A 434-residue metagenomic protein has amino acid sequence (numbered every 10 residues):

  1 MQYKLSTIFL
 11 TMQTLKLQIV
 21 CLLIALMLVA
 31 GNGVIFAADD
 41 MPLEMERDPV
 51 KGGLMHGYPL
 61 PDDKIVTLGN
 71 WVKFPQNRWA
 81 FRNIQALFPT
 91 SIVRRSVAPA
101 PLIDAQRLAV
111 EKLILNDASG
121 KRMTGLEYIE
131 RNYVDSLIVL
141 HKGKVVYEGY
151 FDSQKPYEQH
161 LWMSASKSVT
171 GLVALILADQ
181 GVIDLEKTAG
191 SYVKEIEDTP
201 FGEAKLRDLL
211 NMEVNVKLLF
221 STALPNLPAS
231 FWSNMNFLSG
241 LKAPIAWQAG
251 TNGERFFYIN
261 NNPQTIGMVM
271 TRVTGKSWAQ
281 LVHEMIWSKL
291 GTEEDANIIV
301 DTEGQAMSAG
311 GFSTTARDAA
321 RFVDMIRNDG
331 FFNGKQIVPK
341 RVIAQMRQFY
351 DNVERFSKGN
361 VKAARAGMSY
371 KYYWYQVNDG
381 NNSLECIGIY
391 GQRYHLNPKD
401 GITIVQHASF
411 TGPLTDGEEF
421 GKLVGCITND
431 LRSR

Functional and structural regions predicted by a protein language model:
T7, G33-Q154, N211, C426-R434: N-terminal leader/targeting segments and the immediately adjacent pre-domain N-terminus
V20-G31: Bacterial N-terminal signal peptides
Y128-I138, F151-V182, E186-I196, P200 (+2 more regions): Short active-site loop at a secondary-structure junction that contains or immediately precedes the catalytic residue(s)
G143, L161-L185, L209, I266-M270 (+1 more regions): Active-site SXXK
I176-K194, L219, T274-N297, G334-K340: Short, well-structured active-site flanking segments
P200-L290, A316-G330: Active-site-adjacent helix/loop patches that line small-molecule binding or acyl-intermediate pockets
N262-V269, S308-F331, I343, Q392-A408: Active-site-proximal alpha-helical segments within enzyme catalytic domains
E293-A296, A344-T403: Active-site Gly/Thr loop motif
